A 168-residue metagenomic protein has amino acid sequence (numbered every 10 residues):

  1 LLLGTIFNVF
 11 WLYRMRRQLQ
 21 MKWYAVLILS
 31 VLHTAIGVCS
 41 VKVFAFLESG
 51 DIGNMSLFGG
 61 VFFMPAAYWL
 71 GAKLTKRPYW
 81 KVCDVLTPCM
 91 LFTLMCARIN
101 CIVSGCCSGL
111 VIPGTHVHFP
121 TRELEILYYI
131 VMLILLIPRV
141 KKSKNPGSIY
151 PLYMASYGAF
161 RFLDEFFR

Functional and structural regions predicted by a protein language model:
L1-R168: Hydrophobic, membrane-interfacing alpha helices
